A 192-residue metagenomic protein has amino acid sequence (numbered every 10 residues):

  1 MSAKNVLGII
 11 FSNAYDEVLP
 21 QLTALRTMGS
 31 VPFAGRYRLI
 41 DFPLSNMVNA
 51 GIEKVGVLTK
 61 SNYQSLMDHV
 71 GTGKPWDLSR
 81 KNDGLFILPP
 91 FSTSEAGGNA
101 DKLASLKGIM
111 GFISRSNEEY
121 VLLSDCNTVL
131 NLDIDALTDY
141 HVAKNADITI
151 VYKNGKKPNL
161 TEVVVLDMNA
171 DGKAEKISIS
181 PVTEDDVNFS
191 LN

Functional and structural regions predicted by a protein language model:
M1-N192: Unchanged
